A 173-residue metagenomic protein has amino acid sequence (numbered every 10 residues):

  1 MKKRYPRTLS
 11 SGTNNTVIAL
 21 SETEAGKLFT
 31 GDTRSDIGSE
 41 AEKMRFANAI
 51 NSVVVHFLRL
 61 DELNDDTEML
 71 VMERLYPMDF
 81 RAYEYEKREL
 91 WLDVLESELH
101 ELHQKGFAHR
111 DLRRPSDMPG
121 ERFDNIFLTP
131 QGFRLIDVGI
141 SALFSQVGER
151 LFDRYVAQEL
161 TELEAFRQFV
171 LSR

Functional and structural regions predicted by a protein language model:
K2-F46: ATP-binding glycine-rich loop module of kinase domains
A19, L28, V71-R74, F127-L128: Conserved hydrophobic "DFG−1" position in protein kinase catalytic cores
E24-A25, E68, F133-R134: Hydrophobic residues embedded in beta-strands of well-ordered beta-sheets
V53-L92: Conserved structural core of kinase catalytic domains
E98-L102, H109: Conserved hydrophobic alpha-helix
A108-D111, S116-F123, F127-R173: C-lobe/activation-segment region of protein kinase-like
